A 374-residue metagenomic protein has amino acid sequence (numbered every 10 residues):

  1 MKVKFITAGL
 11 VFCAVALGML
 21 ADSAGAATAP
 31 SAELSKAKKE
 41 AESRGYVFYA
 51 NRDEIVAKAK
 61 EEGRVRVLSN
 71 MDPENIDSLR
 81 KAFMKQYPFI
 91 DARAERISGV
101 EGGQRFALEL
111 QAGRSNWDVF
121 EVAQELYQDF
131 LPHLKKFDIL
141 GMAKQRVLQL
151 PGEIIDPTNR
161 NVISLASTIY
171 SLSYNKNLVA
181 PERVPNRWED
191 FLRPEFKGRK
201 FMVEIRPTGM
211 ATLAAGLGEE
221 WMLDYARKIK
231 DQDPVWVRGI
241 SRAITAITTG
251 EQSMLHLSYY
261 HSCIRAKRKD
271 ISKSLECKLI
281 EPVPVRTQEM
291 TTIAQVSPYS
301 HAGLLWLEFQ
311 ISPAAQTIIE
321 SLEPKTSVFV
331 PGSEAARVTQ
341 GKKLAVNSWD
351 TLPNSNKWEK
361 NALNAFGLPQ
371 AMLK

Functional and structural regions predicted by a protein language model:
A27-Q124: Early extracytoplasmic/lumenal segment of secretory-pathway proteins
E62-L68, E189-T208, T212-L213: Short loop->beta-strand "edge-of-pocket" segments that line small-molecule binding or catalytic clefts across diverse
Q111-V122, H133-S171: A structural signal for short loop-to-beta-strand junctions that line the ligand-binding cleft of periplasmic/secreted
K136-R146, V162-I163, K267-V285, A294-V296: Short beta-strand->loop
S171-L178, A214-G216, R286-A302, I318-S321: A bilobed periplasmic-binding-protein/Venus flytrap-type ligand-binding module shared by bacterial periplasmic
F196-I205, F309-S333: Periplasmic-binding protein-like
R199-K278: Ligand-binding pocket segment of bilobal, Venus flytrap-like solute-binding proteins
S333-K374: Extracellular/periplasmic bilobal clamshell ligand-binding domains
